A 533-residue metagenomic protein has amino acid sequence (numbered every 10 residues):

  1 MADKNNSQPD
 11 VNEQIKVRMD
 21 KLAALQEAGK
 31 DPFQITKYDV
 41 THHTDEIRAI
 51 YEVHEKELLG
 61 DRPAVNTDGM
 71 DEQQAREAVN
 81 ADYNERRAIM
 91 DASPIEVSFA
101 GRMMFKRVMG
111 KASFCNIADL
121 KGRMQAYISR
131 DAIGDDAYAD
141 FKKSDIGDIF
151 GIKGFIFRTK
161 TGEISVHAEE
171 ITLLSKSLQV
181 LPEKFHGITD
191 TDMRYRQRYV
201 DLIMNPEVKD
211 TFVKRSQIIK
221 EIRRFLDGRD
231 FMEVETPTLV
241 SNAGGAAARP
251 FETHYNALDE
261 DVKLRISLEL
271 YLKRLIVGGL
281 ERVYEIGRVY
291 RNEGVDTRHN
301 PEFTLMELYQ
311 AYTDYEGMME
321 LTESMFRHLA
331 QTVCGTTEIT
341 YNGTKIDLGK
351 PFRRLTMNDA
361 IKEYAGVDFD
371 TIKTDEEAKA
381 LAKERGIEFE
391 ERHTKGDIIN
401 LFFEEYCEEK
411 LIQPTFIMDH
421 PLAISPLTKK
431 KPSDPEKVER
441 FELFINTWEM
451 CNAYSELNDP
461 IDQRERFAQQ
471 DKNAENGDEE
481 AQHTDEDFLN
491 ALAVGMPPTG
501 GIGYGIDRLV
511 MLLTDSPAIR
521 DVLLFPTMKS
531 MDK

Functional and structural regions predicted by a protein language model:
M1-K533: Class II aminoacyl-tRNA synthetase catalytic cores and aaRS-like
